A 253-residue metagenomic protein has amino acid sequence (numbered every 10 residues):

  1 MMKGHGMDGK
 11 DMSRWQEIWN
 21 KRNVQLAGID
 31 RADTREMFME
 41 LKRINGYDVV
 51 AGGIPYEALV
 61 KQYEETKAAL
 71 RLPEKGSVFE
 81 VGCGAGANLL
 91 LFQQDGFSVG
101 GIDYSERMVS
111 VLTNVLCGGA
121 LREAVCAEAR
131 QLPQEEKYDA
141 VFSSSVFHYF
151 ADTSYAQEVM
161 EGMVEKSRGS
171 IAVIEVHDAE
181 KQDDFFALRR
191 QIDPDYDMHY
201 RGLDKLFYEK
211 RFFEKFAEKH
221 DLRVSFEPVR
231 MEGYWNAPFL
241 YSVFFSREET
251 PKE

Functional and structural regions predicted by a protein language model:
M2-E74, F79-R122, C126-P133, V173-E253: Class I (Rossmann-like) S-adenosyl-L-methionine-dependent methyltransferase catalytic domain, capturing the SAM-binding
L90-Q93, M160-V164: A structural alpha-helix within SAM-dependent methyltransferase catalytic domains
F142: A conserved beta-strand element that flanks and buttresses the S-adenosyl-L-methionine
S145-Y149: Short catalytic micro-motifs in class I SAM-dependent methyltransferases
F150-G162: A short, conserved alpha-helix within the catalytic core of class I
K166-I171: Short glycine-dipeptide loop
